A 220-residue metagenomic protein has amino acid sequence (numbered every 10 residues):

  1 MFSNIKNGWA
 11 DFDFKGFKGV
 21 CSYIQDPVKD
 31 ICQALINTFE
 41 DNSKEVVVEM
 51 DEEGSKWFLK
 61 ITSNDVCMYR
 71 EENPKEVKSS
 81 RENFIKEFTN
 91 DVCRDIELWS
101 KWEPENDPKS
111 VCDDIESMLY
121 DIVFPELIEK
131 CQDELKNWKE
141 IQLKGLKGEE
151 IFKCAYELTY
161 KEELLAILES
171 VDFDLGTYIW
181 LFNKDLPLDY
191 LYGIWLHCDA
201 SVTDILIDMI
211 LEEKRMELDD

Functional and structural regions predicted by a protein language model:
M1-I61, D65-K75, K139-I151: N-terminal low-complexity, intrinsically disordered segments
F2, S55-L59, I115-L127, C131-E134 (+4 more regions): Aromatic-residue detector
G8, K56, L98-K101, N137 (+2 more regions): Residues in intrinsically disordered, low-complexity segments of regulatory proteins
D13, F58-E140: Long protein-protein interaction modules used by eukaryotic assembly/scaffold proteins
S22, D26-K29, P74, K136-D220: Acidic interaction surfaces
C32-I36, T89, C93, K161 (+1 more regions): Generic solvent-exposed, charged/amphipathic alpha-helical segments that serve as macromolecular interface scaffolds
E40-D41, E97, F173: A generic secondary-structure boundary signal that marks alpha-helix termini
